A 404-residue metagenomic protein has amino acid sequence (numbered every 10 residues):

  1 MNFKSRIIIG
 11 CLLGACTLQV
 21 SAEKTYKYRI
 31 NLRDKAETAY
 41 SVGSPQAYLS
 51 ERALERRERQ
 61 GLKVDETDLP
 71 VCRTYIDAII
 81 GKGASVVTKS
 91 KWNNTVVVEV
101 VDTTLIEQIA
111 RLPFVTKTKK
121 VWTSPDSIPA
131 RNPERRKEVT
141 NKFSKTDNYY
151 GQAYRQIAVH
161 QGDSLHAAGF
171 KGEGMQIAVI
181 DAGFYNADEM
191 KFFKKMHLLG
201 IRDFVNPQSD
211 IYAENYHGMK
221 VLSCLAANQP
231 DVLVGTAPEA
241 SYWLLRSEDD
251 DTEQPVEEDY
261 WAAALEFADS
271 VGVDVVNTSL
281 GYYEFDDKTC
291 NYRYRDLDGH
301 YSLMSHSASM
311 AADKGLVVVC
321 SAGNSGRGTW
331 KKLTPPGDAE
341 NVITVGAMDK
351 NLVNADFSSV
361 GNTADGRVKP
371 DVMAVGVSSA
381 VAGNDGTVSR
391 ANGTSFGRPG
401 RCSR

Functional and structural regions predicted by a protein language model:
M1-T25: Bacterial Sec-dependent N-terminal signal peptides
A22-K137: Inhibitory N-terminal propeptides of secreted protease zymogens
E23-T25, K117, A153, D163-D203 (+6 more regions): Subtilisin-like serine protease catalytic core
R29, T88, T95-E99, K119 (+12 more regions): Structural recognition of the beta-strand scaffold that forms the well-ordered cores of secreted hydrolase catalytic
A36-T38, N93-T95, T104-L105, S124-D126 (+10 more regions): Solvent-exposed loop/turn segments at secondary-structure junctions within structured extracellular/periplasmic domains
V86-S90, L105-E107, P129-V179, R202-E214 (+3 more regions): N-terminal domain-start motif of subtilase-like serine proteases
D181, T334-R404: Extracellular S/T/G-rich loop segment that most often corresponds to the catalytic His/Ser-adjacent loop
E266-D298, S321: Short acidic, glycine-rich surface-loop motifs adjacent to enzyme active sites
